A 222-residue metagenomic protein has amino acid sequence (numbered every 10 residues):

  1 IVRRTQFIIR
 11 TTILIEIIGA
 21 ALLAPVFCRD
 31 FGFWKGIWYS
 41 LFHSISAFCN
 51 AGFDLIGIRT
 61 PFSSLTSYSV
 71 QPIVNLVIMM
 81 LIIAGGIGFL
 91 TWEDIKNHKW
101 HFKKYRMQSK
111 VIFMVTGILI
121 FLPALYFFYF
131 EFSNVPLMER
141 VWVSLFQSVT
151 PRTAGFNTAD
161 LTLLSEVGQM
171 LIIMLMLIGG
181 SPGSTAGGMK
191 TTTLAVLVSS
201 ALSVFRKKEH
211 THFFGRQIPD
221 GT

Functional and structural regions predicted by a protein language model:
I1-T222: Membrane-proximal intracellular helices of multi-pass ion channels
